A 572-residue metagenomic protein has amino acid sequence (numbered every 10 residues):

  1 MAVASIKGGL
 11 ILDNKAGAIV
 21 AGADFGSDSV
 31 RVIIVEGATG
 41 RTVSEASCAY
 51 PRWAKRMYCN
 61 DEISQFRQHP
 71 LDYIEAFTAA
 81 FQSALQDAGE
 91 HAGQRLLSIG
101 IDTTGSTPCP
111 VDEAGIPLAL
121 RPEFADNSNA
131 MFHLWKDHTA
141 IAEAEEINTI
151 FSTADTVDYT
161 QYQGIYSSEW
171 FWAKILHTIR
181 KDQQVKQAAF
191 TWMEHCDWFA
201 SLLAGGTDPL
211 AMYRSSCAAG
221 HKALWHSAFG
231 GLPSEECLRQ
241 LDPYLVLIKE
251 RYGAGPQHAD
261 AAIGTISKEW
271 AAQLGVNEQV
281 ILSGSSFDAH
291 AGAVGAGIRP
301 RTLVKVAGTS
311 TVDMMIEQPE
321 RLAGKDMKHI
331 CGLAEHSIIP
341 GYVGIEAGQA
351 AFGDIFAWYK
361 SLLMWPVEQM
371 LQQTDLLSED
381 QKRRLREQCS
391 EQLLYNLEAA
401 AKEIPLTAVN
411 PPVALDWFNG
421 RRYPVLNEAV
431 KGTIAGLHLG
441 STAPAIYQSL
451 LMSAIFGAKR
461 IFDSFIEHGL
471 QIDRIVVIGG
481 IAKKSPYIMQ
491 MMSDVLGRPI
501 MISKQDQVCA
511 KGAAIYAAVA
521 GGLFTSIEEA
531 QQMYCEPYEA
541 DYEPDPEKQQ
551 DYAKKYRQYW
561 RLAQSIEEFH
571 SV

Functional and structural regions predicted by a protein language model:
M1-L120, L247, A272, V276 (+6 more regions): N-terminal glycine/serine-rich phosphate-binding loop of ATP-dependent small-molecule kinases, especially carbohydrate
F25-S27, A154-S286, M370, L415-N419 (+2 more regions): Gly/Ser/Thr-rich active-site cleft segment
R31-I33, A204-P209, Q381-K431: Conserved ATP-utilizing enzyme core subdomain
E90-W170: Active-site phosphate-binding/coordination module
A142-E145, F287, A291-G295, A350 (+7 more regions): Glycine-rich phosphate-binding/hydrolytic loop that grips phosphoryl groups
E169, A347, I355-A357, L362-E387 (+1 more regions): Acidic, glycine/GT-rich loop-and beta-edge segments that sit at the periphery of enzyme/chaperone cores
W170, L224-P340, A350, L363 (+3 more regions): ATP-dependent carbohydrate kinase catalytic cores
E403-K504: Activation-segment/catalytic-loop signature of the eukaryotic protein kinase fold
